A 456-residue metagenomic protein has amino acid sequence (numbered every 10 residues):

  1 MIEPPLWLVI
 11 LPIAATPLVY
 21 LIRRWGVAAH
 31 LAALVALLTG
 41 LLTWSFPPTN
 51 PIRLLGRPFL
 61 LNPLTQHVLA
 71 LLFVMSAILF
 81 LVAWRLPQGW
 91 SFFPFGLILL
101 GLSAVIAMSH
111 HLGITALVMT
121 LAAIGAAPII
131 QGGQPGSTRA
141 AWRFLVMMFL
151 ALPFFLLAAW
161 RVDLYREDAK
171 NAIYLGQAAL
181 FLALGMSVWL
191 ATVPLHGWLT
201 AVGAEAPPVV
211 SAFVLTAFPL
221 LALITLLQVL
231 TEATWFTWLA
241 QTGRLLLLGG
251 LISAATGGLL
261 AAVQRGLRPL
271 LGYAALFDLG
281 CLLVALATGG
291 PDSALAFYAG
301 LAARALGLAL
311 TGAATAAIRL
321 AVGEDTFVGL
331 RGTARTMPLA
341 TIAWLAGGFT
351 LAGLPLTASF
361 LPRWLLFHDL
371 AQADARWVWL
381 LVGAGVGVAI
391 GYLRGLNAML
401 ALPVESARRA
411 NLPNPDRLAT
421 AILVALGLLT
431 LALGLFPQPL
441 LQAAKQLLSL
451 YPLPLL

Functional and structural regions predicted by a protein language model:
M1-L456: Alpha-helical transmembrane segments of multi-pass membrane proteins predominantly involved in bioenergetics
